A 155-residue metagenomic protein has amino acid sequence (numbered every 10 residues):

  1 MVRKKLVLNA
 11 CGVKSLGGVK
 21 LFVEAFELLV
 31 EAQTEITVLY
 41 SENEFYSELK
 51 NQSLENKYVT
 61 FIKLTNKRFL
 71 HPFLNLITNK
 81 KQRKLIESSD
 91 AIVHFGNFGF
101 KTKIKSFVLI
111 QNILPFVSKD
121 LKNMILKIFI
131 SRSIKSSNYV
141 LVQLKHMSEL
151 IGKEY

Functional and structural regions predicted by a protein language model:
V2-V7: Extreme N-terminal starter segment of soluble prokaryotic enzymes
L8-V23: A short, glycine/small-residue-rich beta-strand->loop->alpha-helix junction that serves as a flexible
A25-T34: A short, Lys/Arg-enriched amphipathic alpha-helix followed by its capping loop at the start of a domain
E35-F95: Active-site donor-binding segments of glycosyltransferases and PAPS-dependent sulfotransferases
E44-F45, G99, H146-S148: Alpha-helix capping/helix-boundary segments
K80-R83, K122-V140: Membrane-proximal helix-turn-helix segments that form the acceptor-binding/catalytic region of lipid-linked
A91-L121: Active-site proximal beta-strand in glycosyltransferases
S137-Y155: A short, active-site helix/loop in glycosyltransferases that binds the activated sugar's phosphate group
